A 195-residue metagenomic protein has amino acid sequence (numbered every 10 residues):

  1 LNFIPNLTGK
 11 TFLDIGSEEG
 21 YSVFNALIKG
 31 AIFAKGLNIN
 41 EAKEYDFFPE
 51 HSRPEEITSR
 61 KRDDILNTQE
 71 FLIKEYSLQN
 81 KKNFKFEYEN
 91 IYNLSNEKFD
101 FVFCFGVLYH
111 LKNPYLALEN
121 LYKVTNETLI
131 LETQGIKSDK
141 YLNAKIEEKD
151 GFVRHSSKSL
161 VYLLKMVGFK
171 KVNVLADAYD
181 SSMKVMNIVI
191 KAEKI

Functional and structural regions predicted by a protein language model:
L1-K10: Conserved alpha-helix/loop element of class I SAM-dependent methyltransferases that forms part of the SAM/SAH-binding
K10-E18: Conserved class I S-adenosyl-L-methionine
E19-G30: Conserved SAM-binding loop of SAM-dependent methyltransferases across substrates and taxa, primarily the Class I
P54-N93: S-adenosyl-L-methionine
F101-N113: A short SAM/SAH-binding and catalytic strip from SAM-dependent methyltransferases
H110-V124: A short, conserved alpha-helix within the catalytic core of class I
N126-I136: Conserved beta-strand signature within the Rossmann-like core of class I S-adenosyl-L-methionine
N143-K158: Acceptor-substrate binding/catalytic loop of class I
